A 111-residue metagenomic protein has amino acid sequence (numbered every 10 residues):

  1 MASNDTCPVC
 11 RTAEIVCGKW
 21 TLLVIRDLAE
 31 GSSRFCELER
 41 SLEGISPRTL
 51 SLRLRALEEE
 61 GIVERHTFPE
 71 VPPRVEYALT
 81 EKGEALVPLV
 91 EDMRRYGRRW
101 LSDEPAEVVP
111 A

Functional and structural regions predicted by a protein language model:
A2-L52, P69-E70, E76, E107: N-terminal helix-turn-helix DNA-binding core of bacterial DNA-binding proteins
R11-T12, K82, Y96: Residues within well-formed alpha-helices
C17, P69-M93: Basic, amphipathic "hinge/linker" alpha-helix immediately C-terminal to the N-terminal HTH DNA-binding motif
G61: Glycine-centered, phosphate/nucleic-acid-interacting loop/turn motifs that mediate DNA/RNA or nucleotide
R65: Short beta-strand "wing" residues that participate in macromolecule-binding interfaces
A85-A111: Amphipathic alpha-helical dimerization/coiled-coil segments that flank or bridge DNA-binding/regulatory modules
